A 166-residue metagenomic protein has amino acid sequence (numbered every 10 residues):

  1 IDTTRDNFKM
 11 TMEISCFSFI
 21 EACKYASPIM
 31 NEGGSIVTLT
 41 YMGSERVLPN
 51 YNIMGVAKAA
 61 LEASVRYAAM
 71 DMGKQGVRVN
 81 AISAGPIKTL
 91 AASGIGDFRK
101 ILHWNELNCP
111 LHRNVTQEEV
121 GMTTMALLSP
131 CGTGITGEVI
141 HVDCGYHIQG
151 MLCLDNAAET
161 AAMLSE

Functional and structural regions predicted by a protein language model:
I1-I20, V37, M54, L61 (+1 more regions): Catalytic Tyr-X3-Lys loop
I1-K9, P28, N50-I53, S93-D97 (+1 more regions): Conserved mid-core segment of classical short-chain dehydrogenase/reductases
S18-A26, M30, S64-V65, T123 (+1 more regions): Hydrophobic positions on the long internal alpha-helix of Rossmann-like NAD(P)-dependent oxidoreductase domains
P28, M70-D71, T133: Alpha-helical segment proximal to the catalytic Tyr-Lys
V37-A60, V65-K74, P86-I87, Y146: Catalytic loop of short-chain dehydrogenase/reductase
G73, R78, I135-G137: Short, small/polar-rich loop/turn modules that mediate ligand/substrate recognition or access, typified
C109-V120: A conserved structural motif in NAD(P)-dependent oxidoreductases
M125, T136-E166: Short C-terminal tail/terminal secondary-structure segment of NAD(P)H-dependent dehydrogenase/reductase domains
